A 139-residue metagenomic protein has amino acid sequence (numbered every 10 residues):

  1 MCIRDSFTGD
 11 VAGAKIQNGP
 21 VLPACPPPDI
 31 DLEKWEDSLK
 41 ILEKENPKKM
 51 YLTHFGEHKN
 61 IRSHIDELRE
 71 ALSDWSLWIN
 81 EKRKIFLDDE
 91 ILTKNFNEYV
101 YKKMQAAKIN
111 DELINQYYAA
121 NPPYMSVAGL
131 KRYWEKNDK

Functional and structural regions predicted by a protein language model:
R4-K59: Metallo-beta-lactamase
D31, A71-D74, L130: Acidic, low-complexity intrinsically disordered regions
E36-D89: Divalent-metal (often Zn2+) His-rich catalytic cores of metallo-beta-lactamase-fold enzymes
E81-K139: C-terminal regulatory/interaction regions
